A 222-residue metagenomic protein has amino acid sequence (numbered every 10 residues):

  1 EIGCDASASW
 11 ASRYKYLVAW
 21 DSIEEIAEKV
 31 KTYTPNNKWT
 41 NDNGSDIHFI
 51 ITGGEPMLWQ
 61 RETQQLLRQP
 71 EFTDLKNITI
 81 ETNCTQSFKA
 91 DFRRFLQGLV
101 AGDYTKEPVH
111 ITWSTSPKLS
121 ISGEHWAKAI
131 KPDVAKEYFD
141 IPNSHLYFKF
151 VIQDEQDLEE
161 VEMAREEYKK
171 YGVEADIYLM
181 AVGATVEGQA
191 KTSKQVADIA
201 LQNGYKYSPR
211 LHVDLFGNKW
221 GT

Functional and structural regions predicted by a protein language model:
E1-A11, N43, L201-Q202, K206-R210: Flexible, acidic/Gly-rich N-terminal and inter-domain linker regions that tether and position cofactor-handling modules
E1-K29: Canonical Radical SAM [4Fe-4S] cluster-binding loop centered on the CxxxCxxC motif and its immediate flanking residues
G3, H48-T52, T79: Short, conserved beta-strand segments within well-ordered enzyme catalytic domains that often line or immediately flank
R13, V18, Y33, Q97-V100: Charged, glycine/proline-rich intrinsically disordered loops and linkers
L17, G54-L58: Short coil/turn segments at secondary-structure boundaries
E25-T52: Short Fe-S-cluster ligation motifs
D46, M57-T222: Conserved AdoMet/S-adenosylmethionine-binding subsite of the radical SAM
